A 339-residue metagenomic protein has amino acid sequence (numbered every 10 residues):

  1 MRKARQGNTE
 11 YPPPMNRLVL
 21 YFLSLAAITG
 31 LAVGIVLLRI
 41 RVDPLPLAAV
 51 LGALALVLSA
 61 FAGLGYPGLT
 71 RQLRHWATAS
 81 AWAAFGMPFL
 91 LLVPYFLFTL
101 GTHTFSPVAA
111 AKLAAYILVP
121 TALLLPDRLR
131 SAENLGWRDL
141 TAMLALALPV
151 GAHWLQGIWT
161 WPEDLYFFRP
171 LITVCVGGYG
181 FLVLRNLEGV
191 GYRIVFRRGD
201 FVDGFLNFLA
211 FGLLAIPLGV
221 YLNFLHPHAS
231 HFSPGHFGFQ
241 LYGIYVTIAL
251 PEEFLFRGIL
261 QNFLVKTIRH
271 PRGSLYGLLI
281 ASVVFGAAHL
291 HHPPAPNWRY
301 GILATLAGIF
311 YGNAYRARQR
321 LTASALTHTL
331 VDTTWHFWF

Functional and structural regions predicted by a protein language model:
R2-K3, N8-A79: N-terminus-biased targeting/localization segments
N8-Y11, G68-A83, G189-D200, V265: Membrane-interfacial, low-structure loops and terminal tails that flank and connect transmembrane helices in multi-pass
R17-G34, G52-V57, S80-Y95, A142-V150 (+2 more regions): Alpha-helical transmembrane segments
V33-V42, G65-L69, V93-T104, P126-L129 (+3 more regions): Juxtamembrane "helix-exit" motif on the non-cytosolic side of transmembrane helices
P46-L54, A81-R185: Alpha-helical transmembrane segments in multi-pass membrane proteins
A62-L73, A122-A132, N186-Y192, F256 (+1 more regions): C-terminal ends of transmembrane helices
A132-G136, W154-A249, K266: Juxtamembrane helix-loop-helix connectors linking adjacent transmembrane helices in multi-pass membrane enzymes
N207-F339: Transmembrane helix-loop-helix hairpins at the membrane interface of multi-pass integral membrane proteins
